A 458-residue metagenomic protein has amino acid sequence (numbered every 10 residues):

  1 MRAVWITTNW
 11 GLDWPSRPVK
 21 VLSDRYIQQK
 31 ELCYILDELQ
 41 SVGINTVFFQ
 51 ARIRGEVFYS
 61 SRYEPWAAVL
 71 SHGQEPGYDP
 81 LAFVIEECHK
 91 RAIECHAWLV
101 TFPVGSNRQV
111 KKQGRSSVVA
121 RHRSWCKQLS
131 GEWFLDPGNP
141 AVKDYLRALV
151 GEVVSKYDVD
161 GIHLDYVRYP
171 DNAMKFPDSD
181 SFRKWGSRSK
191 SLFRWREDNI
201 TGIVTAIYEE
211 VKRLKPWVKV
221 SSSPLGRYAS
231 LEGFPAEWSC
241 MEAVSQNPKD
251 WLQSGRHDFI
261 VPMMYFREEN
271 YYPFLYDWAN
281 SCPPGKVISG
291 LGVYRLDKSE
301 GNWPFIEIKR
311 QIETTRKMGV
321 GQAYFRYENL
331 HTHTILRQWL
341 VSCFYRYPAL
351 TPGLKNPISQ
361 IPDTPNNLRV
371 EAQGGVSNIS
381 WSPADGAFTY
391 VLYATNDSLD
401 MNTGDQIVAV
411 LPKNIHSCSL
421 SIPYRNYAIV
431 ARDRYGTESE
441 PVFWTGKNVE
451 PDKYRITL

Functional and structural regions predicted by a protein language model:
W5-K30, E86, H96-A97, F102-K156: Active-site-adjacent "subsite" loops/lids of carbohydrate-active enzymes
T8, V218-E237, L275-I308: Active-site clefts of carbohydrate-active enzymes
G11-Y26, Y63-Y78, L129-D144, S189-I200 (+2 more regions): The substrate-binding groove and active-site-proximal loops of carbohydrate-active enzymes, especially glycoside
E38, I44-N45, R52, A82 (+3 more regions): Polysaccharide-binding and catalytic clefts of secreted carbohydrate-active enzymes
V42-P76: Aromatic-lined carbohydrate-binding/catalytic grooves of carbohydrate-active enzymes
P248-Y271, P283-I358: Substrate-binding cleft of secreted/luminal carbohydrate-active enzymes
Q338-G386, Y435-L458: Pro/Thr/Ser/Gly-rich low-complexity, intrinsically disordered linker/stalk tracts
C418-S439: Beta-strand-rich modules
